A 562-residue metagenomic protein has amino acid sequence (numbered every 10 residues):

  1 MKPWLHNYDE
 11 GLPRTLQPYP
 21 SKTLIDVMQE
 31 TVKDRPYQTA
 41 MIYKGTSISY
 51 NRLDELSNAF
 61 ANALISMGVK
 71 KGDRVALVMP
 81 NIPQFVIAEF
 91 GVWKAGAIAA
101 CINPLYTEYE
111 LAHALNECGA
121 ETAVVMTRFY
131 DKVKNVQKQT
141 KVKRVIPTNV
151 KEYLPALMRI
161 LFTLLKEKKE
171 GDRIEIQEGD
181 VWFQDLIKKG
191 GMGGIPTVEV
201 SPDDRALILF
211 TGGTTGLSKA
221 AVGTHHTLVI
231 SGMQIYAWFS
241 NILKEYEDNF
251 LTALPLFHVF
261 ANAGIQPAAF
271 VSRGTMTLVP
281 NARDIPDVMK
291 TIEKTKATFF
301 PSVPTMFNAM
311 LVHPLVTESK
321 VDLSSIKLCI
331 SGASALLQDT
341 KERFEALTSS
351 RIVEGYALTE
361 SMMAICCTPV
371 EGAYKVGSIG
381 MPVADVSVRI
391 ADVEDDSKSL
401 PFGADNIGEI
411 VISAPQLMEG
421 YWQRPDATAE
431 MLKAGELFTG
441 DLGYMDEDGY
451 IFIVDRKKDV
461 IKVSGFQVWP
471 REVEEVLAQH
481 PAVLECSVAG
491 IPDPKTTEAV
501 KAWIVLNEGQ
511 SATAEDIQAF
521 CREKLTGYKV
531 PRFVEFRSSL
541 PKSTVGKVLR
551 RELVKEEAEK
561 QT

Functional and structural regions predicted by a protein language model:
H6, K134-P202, P314: ANL superfamily adenylate-forming
P18-P20, Y37-I82, V86-F90, T107-A112: Conserved AMP-binding/adenylate-forming core of the ANL superfamily
M67-V69, G190-D203, I208-T252, G274 (+1 more regions): Conserved adenylate-forming
V125, F300, A414, E419-G420 (+5 more regions): AMP-binding/adenylate-forming catalytic core of the ANL superfamily
P147, K294-S302, L315-Y374, S387: Gly/Ser/Thr-rich phosphate-binding loop
V229-N249, V259-T298, H313: Conserved AMP-binding/adenylation subdomain of ANL enzymes
M381-D385, D396-M431, V468: Conserved ATP/PPi-binding loop(s) of AMP-dependent carboxylate-activating enzymes
R389-V411, E447-D448, Q510-A514, L549: Conserved beta-loop-beta connector loops within the AMP-binding
